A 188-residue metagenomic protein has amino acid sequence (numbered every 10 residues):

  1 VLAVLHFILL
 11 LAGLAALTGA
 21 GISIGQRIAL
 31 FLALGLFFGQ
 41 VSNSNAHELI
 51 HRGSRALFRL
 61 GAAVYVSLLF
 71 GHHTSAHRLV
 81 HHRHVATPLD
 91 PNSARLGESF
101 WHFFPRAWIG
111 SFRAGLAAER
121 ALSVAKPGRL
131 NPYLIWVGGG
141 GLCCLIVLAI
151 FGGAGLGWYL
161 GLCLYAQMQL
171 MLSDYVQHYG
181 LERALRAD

Functional and structural regions predicted by a protein language model:
V1-G19, G25-G39, R129-L172: Alpha-helical bilayer-embedded segments of polytopic membrane proteins, i.e., transmembrane/intramembrane helices
L14-I22, H51-R52, T87, G152-G153 (+1 more regions): Transmembrane helix-loop junctions in multipass membrane proteins, especially transporters and channels
I22-S23, A46: A short linear-motif detector with a strong N-terminal bias
L32-W136, E182, D188: Membrane-embedded catalytic scaffold of the fatty acid hydroxylase/desaturase
